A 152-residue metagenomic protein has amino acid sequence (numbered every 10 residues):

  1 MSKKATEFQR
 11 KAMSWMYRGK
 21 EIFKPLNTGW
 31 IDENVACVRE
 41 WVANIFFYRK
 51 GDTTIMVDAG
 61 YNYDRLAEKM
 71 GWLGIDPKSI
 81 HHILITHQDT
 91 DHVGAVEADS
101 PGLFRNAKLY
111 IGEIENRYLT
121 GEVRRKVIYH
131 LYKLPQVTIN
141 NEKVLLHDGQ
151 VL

Functional and structural regions predicted by a protein language model:
M1-K20: Accessory terminal helices/loops
E21-I22, R39-W41, Q136-T138, K143-L145: Short solvent-exposed loop/turn micro-motifs enriched in small/polar/acidic residues
E21-L73: Conserved beta-strand hairpin/beta-sheet module of binuclear metal-dependent hydrolase folds, prominently
W30-D32, F104, N140, H147: Short, well-ordered coil/turn elements that cap or connect secondary structure elements
Y48, V137, L152: Short aromatic-centered micro-motifs
G51-T53, I114, G149: Short loop segments at secondary-structure junctions
Y63, G71-E142: Active-site HxH/HxHxD metal-binding segment of metal-dependent hydrolases
L145-L152: Short, intrinsically disordered, charge-balanced linker/junction segments flanking boundaries in proteins
